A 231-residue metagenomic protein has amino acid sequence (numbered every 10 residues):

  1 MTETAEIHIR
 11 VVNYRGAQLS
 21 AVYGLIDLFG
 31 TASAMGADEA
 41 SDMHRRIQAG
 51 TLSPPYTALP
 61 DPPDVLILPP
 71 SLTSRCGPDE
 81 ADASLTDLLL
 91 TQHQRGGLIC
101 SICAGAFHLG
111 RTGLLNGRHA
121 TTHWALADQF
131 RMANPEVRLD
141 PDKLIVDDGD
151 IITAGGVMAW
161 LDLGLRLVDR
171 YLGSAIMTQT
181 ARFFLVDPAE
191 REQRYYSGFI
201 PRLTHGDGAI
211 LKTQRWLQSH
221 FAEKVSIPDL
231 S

Functional and structural regions predicted by a protein language model:
M1-Q48, P63-I67: N-terminal low-complexity or simple alpha-helical regulatory segments that function as activation/interaction modules
E3-G16, L52-D229: Active-site-adjacent pocket-lining segments in enzyme domains
